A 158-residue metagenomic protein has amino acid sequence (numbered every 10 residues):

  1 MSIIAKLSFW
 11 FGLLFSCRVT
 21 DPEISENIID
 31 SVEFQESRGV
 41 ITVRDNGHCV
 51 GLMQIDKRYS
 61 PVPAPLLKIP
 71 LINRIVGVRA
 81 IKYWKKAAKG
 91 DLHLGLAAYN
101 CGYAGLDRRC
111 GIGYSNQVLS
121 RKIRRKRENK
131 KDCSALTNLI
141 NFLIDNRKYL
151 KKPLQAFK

Functional and structural regions predicted by a protein language model:
I3-F157: Catalytic glycan-binding domains that act on GlcNAc-containing polysaccharides
